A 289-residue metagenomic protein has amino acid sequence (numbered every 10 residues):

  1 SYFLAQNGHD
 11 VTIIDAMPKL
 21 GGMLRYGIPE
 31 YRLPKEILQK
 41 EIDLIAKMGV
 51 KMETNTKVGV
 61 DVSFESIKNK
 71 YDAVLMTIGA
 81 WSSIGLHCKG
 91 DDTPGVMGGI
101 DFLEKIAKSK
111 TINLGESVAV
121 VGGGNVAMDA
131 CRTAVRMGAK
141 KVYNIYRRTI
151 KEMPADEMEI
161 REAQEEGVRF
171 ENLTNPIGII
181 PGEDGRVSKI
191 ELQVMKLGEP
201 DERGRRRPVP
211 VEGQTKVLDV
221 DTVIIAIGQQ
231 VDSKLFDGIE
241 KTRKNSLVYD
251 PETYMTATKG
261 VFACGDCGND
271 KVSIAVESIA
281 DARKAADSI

Functional and structural regions predicted by a protein language model:
S1-T12, L24: Extended interfacial segments that mediate partner engagement and assembly in macromolecular machines
N7, K40-V60, S83-M137, T242-A257: Glycine-rich dinucleotide-binding loop and its adjacent helix/turn
I13, M17-M48, M52, E104-I106 (+1 more regions): Rossmann-like dinucleotide-binding cores of NAD(P)H-dependent redox enzymes
K19, G124-V126, Q230, G268-N269: Residue-level detector of alpha-helix initiation sites
Q39-C88, G178-E191, K196-E199, T222 (+1 more regions): Feature captures the FAD/FMN-dependent oxidoreductase FAD-binding
M76-T77, G98, V120, I225: Redox-cofactor binding/interface segments in oxidoreductases and associated redox assembly factors
D92-G115, P200-V272: FAD-site-proximal beta/loop scaffold in flavoenzymes
C267-I289: A conserved FAD-binding loop/helix module that cradles the flavin
